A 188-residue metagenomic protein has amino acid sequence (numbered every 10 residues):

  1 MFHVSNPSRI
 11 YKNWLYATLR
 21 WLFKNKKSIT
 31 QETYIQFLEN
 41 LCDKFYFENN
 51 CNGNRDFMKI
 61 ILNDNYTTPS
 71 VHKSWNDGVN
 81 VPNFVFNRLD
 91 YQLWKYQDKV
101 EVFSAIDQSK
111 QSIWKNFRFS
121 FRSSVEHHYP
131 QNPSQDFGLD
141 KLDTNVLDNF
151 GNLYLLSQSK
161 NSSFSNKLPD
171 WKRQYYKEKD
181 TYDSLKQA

Functional and structural regions predicted by a protein language model:
M1-A188: Flexible coil/loop and intrinsically disordered segments
